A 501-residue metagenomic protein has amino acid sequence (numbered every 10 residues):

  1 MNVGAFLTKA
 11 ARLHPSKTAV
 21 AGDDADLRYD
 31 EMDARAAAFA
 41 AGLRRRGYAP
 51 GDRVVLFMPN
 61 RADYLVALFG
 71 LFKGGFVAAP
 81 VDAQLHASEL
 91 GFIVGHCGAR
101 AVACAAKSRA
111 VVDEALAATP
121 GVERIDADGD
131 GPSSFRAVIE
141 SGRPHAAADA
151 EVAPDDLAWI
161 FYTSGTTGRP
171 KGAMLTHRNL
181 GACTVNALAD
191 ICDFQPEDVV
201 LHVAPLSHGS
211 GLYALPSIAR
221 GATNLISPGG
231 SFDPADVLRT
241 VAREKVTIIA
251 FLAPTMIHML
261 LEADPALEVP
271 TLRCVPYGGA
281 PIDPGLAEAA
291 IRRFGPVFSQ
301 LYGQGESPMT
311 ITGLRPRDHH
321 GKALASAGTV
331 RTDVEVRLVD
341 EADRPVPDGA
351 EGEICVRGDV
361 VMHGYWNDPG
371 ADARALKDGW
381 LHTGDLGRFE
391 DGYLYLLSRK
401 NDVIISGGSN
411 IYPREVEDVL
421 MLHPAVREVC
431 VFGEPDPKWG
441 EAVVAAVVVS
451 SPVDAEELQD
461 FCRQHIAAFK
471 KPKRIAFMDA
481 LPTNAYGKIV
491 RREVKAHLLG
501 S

Functional and structural regions predicted by a protein language model:
T8, S16-R61, L65-F69, H86-G91: Conserved AMP-binding/adenylate-forming core of the ANL superfamily
P15-S16, G131, R143-Y162, R169 (+1 more regions): Conserved pre-ATP/AMP-binding loop-to-beta segment of ANL
R28-D30, A158-A182: Conserved AMP-binding A3 loop
D33-F39, P154, A173-Q195, V203 (+3 more regions): Conserved structural elements of the adenylate-forming
L85, V102-C104, R239, G358 (+6 more regions): AMP-binding/adenylate-forming catalytic core of the ANL superfamily
R109-P154, E262-D264: ANL superfamily adenylate-forming
G181-V199, G209-I248, E262-A263: Conserved AMP-binding/adenylation subdomain of ANL enzymes
A219-A222, V246-F251, L261-K322, E335: Gly/Ser/Thr-rich phosphate-binding loop
